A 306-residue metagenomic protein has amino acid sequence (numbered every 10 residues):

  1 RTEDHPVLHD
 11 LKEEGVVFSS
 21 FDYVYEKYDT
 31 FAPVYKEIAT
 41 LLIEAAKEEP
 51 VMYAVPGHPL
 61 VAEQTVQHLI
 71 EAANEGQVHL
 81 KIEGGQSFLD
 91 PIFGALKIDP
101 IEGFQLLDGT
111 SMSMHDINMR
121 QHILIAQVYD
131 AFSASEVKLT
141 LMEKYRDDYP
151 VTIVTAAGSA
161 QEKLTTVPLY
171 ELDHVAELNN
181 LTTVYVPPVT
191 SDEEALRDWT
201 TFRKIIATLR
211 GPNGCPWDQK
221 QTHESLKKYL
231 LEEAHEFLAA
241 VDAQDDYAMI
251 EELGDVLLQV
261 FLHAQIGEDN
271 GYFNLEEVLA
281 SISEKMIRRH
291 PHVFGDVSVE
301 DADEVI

Functional and structural regions predicted by a protein language model:
R1-K81: Class I S-adenosyl-L-methionine
I43, K47, V51-M52, Q67-E71 (+2 more regions): Beta-strand/loop-alpha-helix module characteristic of Rossmann-like adenine-cofactor folds
D90-A95, S225-K227, F261: Short hydrophobic alpha-helical segments that form membrane-spanning helices or hydrophobic packing faces of helical
P188-R197, W217-S225, Q244-M249, N274: A ubiquitous short alpha-helical element
T208-E236, A240-Q244: Active-site flanking loop/helix segments enriched in acidic
L230-L238, A243-E284: An amphipathic alpha-helical micro-motif enriched in hydrophobic residues with embedded/adjacent acidic residues
D269-I306: Charged mid-protein connector segments
